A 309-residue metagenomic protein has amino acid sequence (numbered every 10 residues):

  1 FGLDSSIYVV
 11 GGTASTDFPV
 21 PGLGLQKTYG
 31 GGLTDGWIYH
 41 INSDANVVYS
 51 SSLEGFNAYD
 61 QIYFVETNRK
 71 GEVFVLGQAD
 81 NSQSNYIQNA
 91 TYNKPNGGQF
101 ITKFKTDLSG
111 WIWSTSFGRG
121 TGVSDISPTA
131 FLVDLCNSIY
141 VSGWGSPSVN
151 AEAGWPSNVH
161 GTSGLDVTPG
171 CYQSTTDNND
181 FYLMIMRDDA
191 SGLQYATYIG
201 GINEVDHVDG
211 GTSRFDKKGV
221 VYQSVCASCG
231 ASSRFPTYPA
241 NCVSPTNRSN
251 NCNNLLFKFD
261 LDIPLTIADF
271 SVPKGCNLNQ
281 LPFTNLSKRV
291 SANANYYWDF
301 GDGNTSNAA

Functional and structural regions predicted by a protein language model:
F1-N277, T284-D299, G303: A sequence-level/structural motif corresponding to short, flexible coil/turn segments enriched in small polar residues
G303-A309: Short beta-strand segments within Ig-like beta-sandwich modules, predominantly Fibronectin type-III
